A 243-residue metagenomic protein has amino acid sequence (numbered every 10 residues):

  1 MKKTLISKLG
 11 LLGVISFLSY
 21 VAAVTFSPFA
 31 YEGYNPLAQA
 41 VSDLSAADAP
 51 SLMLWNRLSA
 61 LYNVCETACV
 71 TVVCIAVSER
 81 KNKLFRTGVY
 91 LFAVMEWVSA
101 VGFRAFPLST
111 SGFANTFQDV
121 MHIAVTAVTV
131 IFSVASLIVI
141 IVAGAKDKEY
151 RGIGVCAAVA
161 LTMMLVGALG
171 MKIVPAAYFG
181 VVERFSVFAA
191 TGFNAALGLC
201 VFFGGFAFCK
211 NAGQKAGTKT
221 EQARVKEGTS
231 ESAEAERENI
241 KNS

Functional and structural regions predicted by a protein language model:
T4-G33, Q39-A40, L44, D48-F203: Hydrophobic, aromatic-enriched alpha-helical segments typical of multi-pass transmembrane helices
F179-E227, E234-S243: Long hydrophobic alpha-helical segments typical of transmembrane helices together with their membrane-interfacial
